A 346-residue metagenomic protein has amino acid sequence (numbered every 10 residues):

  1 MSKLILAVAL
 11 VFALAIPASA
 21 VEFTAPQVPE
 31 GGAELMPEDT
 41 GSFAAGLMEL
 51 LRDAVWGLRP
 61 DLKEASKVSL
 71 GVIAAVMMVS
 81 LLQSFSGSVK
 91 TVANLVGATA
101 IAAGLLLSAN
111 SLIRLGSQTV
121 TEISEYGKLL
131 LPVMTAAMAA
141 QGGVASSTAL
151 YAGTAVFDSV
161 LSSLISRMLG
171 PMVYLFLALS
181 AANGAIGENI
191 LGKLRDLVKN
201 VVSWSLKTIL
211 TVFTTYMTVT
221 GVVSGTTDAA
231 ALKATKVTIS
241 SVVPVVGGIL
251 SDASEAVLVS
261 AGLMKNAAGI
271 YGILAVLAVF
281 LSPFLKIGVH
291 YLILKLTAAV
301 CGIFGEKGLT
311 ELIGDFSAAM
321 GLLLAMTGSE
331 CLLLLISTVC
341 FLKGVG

Functional and structural regions predicted by a protein language model:
M1-N94, L107-G127, G142-S159, T220-G221 (+4 more regions): Gly/Ser-rich, low-complexity
A75-V79, L106-I113, V133, A137 (+8 more regions): Alpha-helical transmembrane segments of polytopic integral membrane proteins, especially the permease/helical cores
V92-A103, I123-L130, V160-S166, L197-T211 (+3 more regions): Small-residue-enriched core segments of transmembrane alpha-helices in multipass membrane transport and channel
T99-S108, G127-A145, L164-M172, F176 (+1 more regions): Mid-bilayer segments of alpha-helical transmembrane spans in multi-pass integral membrane proteins that mediate
T154-T215: Loop-centered beta-sheet repeat module
M168, V201, S205, I209 (+3 more regions): Hydrophobic transmembrane alpha-helical segments of multi-pass transport and channel proteins
N266-K307: Helical hairpin unit composed of two closely spaced alpha helices linked by a short loop
F304-L324: Interfacial loop-to-transmembrane junctions
